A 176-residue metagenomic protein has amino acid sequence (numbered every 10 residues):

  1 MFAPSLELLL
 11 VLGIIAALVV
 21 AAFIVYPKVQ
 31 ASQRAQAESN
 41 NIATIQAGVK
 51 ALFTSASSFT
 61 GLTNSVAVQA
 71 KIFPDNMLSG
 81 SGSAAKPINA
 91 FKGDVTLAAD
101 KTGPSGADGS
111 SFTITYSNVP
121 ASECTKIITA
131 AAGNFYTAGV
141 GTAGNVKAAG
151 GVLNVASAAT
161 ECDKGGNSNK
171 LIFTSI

Functional and structural regions predicted by a protein language model:
M1-N41: N-terminal single-pass transmembrane signal-anchor helix
I24-V68: Membrane-proximal N-terminal amphipathic helix
T54-I176: Periplasmic/extracellular, small/polar-rich flexible segments of pilin-like filament-forming proteins
